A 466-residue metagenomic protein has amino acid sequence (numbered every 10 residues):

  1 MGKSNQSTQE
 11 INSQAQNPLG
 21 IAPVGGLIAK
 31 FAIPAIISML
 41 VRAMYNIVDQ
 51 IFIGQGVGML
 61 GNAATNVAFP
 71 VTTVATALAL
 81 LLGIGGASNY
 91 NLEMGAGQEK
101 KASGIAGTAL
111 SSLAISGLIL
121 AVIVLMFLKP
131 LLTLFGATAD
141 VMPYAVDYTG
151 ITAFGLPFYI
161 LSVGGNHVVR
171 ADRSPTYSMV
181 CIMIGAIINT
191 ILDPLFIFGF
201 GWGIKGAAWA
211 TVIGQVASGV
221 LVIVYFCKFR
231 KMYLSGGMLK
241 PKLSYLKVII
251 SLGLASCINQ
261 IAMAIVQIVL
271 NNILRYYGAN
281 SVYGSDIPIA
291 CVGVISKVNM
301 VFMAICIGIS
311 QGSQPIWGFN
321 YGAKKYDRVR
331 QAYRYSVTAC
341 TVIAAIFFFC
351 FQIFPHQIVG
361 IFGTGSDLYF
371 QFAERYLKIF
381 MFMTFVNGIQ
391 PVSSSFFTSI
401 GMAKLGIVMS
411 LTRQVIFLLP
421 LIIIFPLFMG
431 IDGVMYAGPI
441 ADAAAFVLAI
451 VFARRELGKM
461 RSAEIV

Functional and structural regions predicted by a protein language model:
M1-A32, Y90-P157, G199-L254, W317-M383 (+1 more regions): Short alpha-helical transmembrane segments in multi-pass integral membrane proteins
L19-I51, Q55-G56, P70-G85, N89 (+6 more regions): N-terminal transmembrane alpha-helices
K30-D49, I151, S162, G185 (+3 more regions): Transmembrane helical elements of multi-pass membrane transporters/channels
A35, M39, I51, Q55 (+16 more regions): Transmembrane alpha-helix boundary and packing residues in multipass membrane permease domains and related
L40, M44-N62, L132-A139, L195-G201 (+5 more regions): Helix-terminus/linker motif at the lipid-water interface of multi-pass membrane proteins
N62-V122, Y159-S178, N271, I289-P355 (+1 more regions): Small-residue-rich hydrophobic transmembrane alpha-helices
G83, T152-R170, S178-N189, A207-V220 (+4 more regions): Short runs within selected transmembrane alpha-helices of multi-pass transporters and secretion channels
F417-P426: Transmembrane alpha-helical segments of integral membrane proteins
